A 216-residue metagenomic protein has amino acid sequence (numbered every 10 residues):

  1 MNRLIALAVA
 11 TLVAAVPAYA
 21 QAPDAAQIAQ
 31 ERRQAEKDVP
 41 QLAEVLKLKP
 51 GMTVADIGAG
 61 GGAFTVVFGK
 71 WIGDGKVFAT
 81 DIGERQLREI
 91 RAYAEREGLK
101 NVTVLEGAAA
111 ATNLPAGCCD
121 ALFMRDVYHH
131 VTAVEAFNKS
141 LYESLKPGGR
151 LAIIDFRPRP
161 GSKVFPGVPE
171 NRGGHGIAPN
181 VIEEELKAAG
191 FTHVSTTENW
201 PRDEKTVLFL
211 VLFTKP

Functional and structural regions predicted by a protein language model:
Y19-A55: Class I SAM-dependent transferase core
A55-T112: Class I SAM-dependent methyltransferase SAM/SAH-binding core
I72-G73, V131-T132, L145-P147: Helix-to-beta-strand junctions that scaffold the AdoMet/dcAdoMet cofactor pocket in Class I SAM-dependent enzymes
T112-L122: A short acidic, Gly/Pro-enriched loop at the edge of an enzyme's catalytic core that lines a small-molecule cofactor
E135-R150: A short glycine-rich, Lys/Arg-flanked "PGG" loop and its adjoining helix->strand segment in the class I
R150-V181: Conserved class I S-adenosyl-L-methionine
H175-T196: Short alpha-helix
S195-P216: Core SAM-dependent methyltransferase catalytic element
